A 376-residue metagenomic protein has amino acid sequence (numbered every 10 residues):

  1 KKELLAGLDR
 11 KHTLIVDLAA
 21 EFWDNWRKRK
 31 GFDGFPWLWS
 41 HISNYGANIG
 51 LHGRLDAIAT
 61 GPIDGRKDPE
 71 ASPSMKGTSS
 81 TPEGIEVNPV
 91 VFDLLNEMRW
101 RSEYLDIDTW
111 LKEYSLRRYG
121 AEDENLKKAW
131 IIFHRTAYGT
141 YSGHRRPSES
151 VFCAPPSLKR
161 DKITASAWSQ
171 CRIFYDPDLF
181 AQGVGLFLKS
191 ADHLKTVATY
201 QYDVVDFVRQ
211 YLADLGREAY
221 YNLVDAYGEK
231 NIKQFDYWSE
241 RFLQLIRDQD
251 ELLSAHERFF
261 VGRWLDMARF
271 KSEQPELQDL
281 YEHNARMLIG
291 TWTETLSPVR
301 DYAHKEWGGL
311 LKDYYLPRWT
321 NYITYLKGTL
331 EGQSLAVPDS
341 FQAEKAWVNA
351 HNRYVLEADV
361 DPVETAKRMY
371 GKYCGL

Functional and structural regions predicted by a protein language model:
K1-G143, P147, C153-P177, A181 (+3 more regions): Catalytic-core regions of glycoside hydrolase
S79-E83, S148-S150, F187-D192, D203: Short, functional N-terminal and low-complexity linear motifs
P89-W100, R135, Q182-K189, Y202-D225: Short, hydrophobic/amphipathic alpha-helical patches that form generic packing surfaces within helical domains
D93, I163-S166, F187, A191-K195 (+2 more regions): Generic signal for short, ordered secondary-structure residues within or immediately flanking folded domains
R172-F180, V184-V197: Polar/charged low-complexity regulatory segments
H193-L376: Mature N-terminal, pre-catalytic/accessory segment of carbohydrate-active enzymes
